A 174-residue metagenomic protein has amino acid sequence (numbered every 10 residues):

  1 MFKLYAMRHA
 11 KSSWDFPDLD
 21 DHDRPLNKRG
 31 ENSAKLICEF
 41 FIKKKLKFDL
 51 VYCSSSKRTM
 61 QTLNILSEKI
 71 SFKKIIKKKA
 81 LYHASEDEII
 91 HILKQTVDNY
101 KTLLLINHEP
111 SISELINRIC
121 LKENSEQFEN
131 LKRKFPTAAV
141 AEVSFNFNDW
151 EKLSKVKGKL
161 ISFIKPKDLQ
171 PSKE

Functional and structural regions predicted by a protein language model:
F2-A84, E88, F135-P136: Active-site-proximal alpha-helix that buttresses catalytic centers in soluble enzyme cores
L4, D98-N107: Generic beta-sheet signal
H22-R24, K69-I70, K94, C120-N124: Glycine-rich, phosphate-binding/catalytic loops in enzymes
K44-L46, Q95-K101: Glycine-rich phosphate-binding loop signature in dinucleotide/nucleotide-binding domains
F48-E68, K74-I75, S144-E174: Conserved histidine-centered catalytic loops in small-molecule metabolism enzymes
C120, N124-I161: Domain-level recognition of soluble alpha/beta enzyme cores, biased toward histidine phosphatases/phosphomutases
